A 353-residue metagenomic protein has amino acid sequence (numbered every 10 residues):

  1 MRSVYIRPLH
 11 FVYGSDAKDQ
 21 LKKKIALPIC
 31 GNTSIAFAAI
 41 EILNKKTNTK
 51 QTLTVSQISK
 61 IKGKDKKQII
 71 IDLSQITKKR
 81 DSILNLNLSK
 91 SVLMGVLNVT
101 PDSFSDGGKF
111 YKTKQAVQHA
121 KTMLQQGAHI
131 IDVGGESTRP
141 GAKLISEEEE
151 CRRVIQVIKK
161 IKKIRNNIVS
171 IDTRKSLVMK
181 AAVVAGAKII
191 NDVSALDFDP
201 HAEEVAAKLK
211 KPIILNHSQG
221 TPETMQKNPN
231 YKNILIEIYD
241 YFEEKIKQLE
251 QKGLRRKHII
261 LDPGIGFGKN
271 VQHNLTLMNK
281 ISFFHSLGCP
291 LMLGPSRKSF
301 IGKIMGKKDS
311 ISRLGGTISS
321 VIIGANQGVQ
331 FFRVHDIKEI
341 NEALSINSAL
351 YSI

Functional and structural regions predicted by a protein language model:
M1-I25, G31-T33, L88, F104-K114 (+6 more regions): Active-site-adjacent loop and "lid" segments of alpha/beta metabolic enzymes
M1-I83: N-terminal accessory interaction module
S74-K109, T113-A116, A120-Q126: Glycine-rich adenosyl-nucleotide cofactor-binding module
L93, V169, I213, I259-L261 (+1 more regions): Hydrophobic/aromatic residues located in beta-strands of well-ordered beta-sheets within soluble catalytic
L97, M123, G127, I131 (+5 more regions): Conserved, mostly hydrophobic/aromatic
L124, E243-H258: Phosphate/pyrophosphate-binding loops at sites that engage ATP/ADP/AMP, CoA/4′-phosphopantetheine, polyphosphate
Q125-A128, N166, A187, L254 (+2 more regions): A structural motif
